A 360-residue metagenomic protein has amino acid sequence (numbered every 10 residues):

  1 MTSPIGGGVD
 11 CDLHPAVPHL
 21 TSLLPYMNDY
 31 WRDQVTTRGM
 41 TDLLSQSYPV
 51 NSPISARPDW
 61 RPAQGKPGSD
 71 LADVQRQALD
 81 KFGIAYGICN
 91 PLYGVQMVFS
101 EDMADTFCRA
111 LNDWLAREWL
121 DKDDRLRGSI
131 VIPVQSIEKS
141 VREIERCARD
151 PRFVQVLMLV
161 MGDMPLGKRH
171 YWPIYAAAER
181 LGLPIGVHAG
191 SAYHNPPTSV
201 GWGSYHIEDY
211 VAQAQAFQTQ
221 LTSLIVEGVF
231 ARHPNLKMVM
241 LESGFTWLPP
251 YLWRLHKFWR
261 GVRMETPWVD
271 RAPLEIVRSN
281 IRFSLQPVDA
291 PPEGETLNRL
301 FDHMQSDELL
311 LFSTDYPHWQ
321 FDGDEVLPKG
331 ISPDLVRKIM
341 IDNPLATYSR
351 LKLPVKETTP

Functional and structural regions predicted by a protein language model:
M1-P360: Helix-coil boundary/capping segments in enzymes
